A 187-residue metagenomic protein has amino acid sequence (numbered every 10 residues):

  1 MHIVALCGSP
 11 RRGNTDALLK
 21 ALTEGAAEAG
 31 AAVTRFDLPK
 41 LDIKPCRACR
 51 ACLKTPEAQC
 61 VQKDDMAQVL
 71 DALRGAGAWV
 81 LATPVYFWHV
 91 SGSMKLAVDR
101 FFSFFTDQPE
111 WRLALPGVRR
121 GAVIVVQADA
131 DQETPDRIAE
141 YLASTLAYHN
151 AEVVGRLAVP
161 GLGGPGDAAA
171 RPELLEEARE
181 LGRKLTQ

Functional and structural regions predicted by a protein language model:
M1-T106, W111, V154, G164-Q187: N-terminal beta1-alpha1-beta2 submodule of the flavodoxin-like/Rossmannoid cofactor-binding fold
S93, P109-V154: Short, glycine-/small-residue-rich phosphate/pyrophosphate-handling segment
L157-G161: Short glycine-rich catalytic loops that host catalytic nucleophiles or stabilize transition states across multiple
